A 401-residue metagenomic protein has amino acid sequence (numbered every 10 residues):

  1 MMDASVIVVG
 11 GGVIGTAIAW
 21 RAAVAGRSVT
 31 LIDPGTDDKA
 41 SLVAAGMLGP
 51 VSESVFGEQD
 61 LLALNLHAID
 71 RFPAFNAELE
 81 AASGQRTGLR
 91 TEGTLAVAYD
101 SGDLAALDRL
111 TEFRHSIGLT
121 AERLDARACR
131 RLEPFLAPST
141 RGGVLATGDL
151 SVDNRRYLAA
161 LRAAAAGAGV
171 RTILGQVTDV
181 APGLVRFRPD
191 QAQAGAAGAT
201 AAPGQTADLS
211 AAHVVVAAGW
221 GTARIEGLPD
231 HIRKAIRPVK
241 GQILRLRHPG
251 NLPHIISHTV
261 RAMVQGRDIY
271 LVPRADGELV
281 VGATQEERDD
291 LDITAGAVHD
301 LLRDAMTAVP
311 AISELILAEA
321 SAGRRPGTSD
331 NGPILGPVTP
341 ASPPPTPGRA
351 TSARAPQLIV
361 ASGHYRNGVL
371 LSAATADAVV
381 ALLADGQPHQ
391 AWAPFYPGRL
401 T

Functional and structural regions predicted by a protein language model:
A4, P340-T401: C-terminal lid/capping helical subdomain adjacent to the catalytic/cofactor pocket in oxidative enzymes
A4-T30: N-terminal Rossmann-like FAD-binding beta1-loop-alpha1 element of flavoenzymes
I7-V9, D208-G221, A376: Short hydrophobic core segments
A17-A25, P34, M47, Q85-R90 (+1 more regions): Active-site substrate-recognition segment that forms the wall of the catalytic cavity or substrate channel
D33, D125-A126, I173-Q176, E319-S321: Short loop/edge segments at beta-strand edges and connector loops that shape dinucleotide/nucleotide cofactor-binding
M47-L132: Dinucleotide-binding Rossmann-like beta1-alpha1 core, especially the glycine-rich loop that anchors the ADP
A63-L66, V97-A106, V144-A163, D292-A297: Short beta-strand to alpha-helix junction loop
V144-G198, P203-G204, L209: Helical element adjacent to the flavin cofactor pocket in flavoenzyme catalytic cores
